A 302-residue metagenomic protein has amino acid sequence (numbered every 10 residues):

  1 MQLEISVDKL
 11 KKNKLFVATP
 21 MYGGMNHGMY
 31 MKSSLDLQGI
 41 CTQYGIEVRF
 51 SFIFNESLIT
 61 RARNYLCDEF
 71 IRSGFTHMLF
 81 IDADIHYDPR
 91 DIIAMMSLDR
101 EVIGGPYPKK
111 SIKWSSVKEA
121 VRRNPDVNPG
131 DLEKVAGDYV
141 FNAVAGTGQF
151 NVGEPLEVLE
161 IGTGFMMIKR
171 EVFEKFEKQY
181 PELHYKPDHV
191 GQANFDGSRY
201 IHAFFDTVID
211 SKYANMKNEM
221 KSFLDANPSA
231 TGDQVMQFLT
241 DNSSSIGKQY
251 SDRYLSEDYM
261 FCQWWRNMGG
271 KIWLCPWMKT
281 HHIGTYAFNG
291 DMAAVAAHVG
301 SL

Functional and structural regions predicted by a protein language model:
M1-S57, R61: N-proximal low-complexity "stem/linker" segments adjacent to membrane-targeting elements
L3-N13, Q179-L302: C-terminal catalytic/acceptor-binding lobe
G23, S111, A296-H298: Cationic, hydrophobic amphipathic alpha-helical membrane-interacting segments
T42, M96, R266: Anion (oxyanion) recognition and catalysis
V48, T76, E101: Conserved acidic residues
N64-H77: Active-site nucleotide-sugar/metal-binding loop of Leloir-type enzymes
C67, D88-S229, Q234-N242: Conserved catalytic core of nucleotide-sugar-dependent glycosyltransferases
G74-H86: Short beta-strand-to-loop acidic/aromatic patch adjacent to the donor-nucleotide binding site
